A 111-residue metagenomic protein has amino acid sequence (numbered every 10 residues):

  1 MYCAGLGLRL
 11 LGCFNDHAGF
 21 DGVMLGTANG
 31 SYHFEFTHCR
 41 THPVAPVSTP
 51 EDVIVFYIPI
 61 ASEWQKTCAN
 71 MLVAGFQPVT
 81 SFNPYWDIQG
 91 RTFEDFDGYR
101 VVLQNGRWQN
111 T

Functional and structural regions predicted by a protein language model:
M1-Y32: Core segments of cupin and vicinal oxygen chelate
L11-C13, M24, C68-T111: Vicinal oxygen chelate
D16, C39, A61, P84-W86: Short beta->alpha connector loops
V23-A28, P43-M71, Q89-E94: Vicinal oxygen chelate
N29-F34, D97-V101: Short, charged/polar, Gly/Pro-enriched secondary-structure boundary elements
T37-P43, G106-W108: Acetyl-CoA-dependent GNAT
